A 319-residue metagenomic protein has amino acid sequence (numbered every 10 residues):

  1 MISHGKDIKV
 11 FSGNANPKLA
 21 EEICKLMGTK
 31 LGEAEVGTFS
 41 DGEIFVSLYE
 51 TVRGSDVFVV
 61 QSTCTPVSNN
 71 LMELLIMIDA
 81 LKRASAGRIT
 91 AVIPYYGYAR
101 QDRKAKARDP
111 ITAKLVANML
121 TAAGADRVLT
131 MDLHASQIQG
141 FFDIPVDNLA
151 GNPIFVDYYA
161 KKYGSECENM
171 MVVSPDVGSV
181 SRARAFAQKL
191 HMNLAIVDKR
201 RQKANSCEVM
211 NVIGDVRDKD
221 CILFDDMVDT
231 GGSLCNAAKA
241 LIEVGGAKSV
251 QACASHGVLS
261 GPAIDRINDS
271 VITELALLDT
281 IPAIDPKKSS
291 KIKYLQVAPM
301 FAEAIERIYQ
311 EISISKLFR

Functional and structural regions predicted by a protein language model:
M1-R319: PRPP-associated nucleotide enzymes
